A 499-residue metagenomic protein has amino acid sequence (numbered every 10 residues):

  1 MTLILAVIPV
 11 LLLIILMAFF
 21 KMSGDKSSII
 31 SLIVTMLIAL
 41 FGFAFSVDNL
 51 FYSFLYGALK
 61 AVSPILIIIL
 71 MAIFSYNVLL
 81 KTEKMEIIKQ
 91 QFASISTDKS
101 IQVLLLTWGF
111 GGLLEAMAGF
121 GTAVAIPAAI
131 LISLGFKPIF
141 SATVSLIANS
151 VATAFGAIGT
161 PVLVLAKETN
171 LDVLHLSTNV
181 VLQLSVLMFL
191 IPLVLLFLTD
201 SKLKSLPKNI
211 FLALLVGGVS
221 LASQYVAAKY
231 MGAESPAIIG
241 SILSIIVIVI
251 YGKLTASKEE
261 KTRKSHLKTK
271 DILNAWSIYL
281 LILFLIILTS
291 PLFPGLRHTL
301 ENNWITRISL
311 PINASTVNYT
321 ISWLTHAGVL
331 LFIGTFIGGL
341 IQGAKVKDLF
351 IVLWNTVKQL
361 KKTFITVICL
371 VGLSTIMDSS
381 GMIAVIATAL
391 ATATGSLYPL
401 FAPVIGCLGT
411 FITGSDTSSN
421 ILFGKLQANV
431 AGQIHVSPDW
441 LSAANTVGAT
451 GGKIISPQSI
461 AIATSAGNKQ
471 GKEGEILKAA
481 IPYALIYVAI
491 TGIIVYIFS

Functional and structural regions predicted by a protein language model:
M1-I8, A61-I65, M117-A123, H175-L190 (+4 more regions): Structural signature of hydrophobic alpha-helical transmembrane segments
T2-L3, L13-N49, M71-T82, I248-S257 (+3 more regions): Structural signal for alpha-helical transmembrane segments and their membrane-water exit/capping regions in multi-pass
S63-I65, Y76-E83, L113-A123, V151-G159 (+5 more regions): Short helix-coil transition sites and intra-membrane helix breaks within transmembrane domains of multi-pass
D98-A129, S133, F364-M377, T394-L426: Hydrophobic alpha-helical transmembrane segments of multi-pass integral membrane proteins, predominantly secondary
S100-G112, P138-V151, L174-M188, P192 (+3 more regions): Alpha-helical transmembrane segments of multi-pass membrane proteins
L146-Y251, A461-I494: Membrane-core helix-loop-helix motifs of multi-pass transport proteins
K202-L214, T255-N274: Flexible interhelical linker loops that connect adjacent transmembrane helices in multi-pass membrane transporters
G240, E259-G406: Transmembrane helical segments that form the transport core of multi-pass membrane transport proteins
